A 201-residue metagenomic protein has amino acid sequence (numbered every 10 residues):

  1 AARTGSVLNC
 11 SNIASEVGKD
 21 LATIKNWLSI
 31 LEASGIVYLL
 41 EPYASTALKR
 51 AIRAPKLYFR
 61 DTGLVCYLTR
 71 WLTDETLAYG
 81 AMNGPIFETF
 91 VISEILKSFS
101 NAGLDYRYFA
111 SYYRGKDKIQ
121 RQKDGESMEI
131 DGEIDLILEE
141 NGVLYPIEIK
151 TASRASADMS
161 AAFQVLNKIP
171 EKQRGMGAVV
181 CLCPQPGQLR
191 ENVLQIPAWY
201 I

Functional and structural regions predicted by a protein language model:
A1-A33, L39: Conserved helicase/translocase motor-coupling segment
N26-I30, G35-V37, E41-I201: A cross-kingdom feature that marks ATP-driven nucleic-acid transaction machinery
